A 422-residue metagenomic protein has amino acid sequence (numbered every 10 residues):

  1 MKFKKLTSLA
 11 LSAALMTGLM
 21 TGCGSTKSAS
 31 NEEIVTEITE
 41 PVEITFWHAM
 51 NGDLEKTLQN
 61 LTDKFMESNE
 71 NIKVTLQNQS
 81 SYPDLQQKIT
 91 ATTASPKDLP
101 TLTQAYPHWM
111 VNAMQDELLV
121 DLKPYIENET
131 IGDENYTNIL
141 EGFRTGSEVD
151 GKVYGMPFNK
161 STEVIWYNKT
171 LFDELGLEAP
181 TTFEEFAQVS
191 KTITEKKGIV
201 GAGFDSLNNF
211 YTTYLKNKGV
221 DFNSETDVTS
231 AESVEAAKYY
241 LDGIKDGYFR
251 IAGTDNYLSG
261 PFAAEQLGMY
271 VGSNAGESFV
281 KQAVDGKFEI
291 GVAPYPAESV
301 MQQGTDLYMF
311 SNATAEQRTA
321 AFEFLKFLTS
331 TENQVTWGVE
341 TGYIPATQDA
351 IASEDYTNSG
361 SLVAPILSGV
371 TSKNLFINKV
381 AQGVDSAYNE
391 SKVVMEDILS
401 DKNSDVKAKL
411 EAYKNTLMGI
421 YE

Functional and structural regions predicted by a protein language model:
M1-T45, E67, N415-E422: Short, low-complexity disordered leader/linker segments with a strong preference for bacterial N-terminal type II
E37-N51, I72-Q77, T101-L102, A202 (+1 more regions): Short, well-ordered beta-strand elements
N51-K73, S391: Short, polar/charged alpha-helical segment
D63, S68, K73, T90 (+3 more regions): Extracytoplasmic/periplasmic substrate-recognition and gating elements
K64, S68-N138, L175-E178, G268-M269 (+2 more regions): Extracytoplasmic "Venus flytrap"/periplasmic binding protein-like
P107-T162, A187, E195, K216 (+5 more regions): Hinge/lid segment of periplasmic solute-binding proteins
S190-I193, E225-A252: Glycine-centered hinge/linker elements that transmit conformational signals in sensory and ligand-binding systems
V339-D397: Long, aromatic- and glycine/proline-rich binding clefts that accommodate carbohydrate-like moieties
